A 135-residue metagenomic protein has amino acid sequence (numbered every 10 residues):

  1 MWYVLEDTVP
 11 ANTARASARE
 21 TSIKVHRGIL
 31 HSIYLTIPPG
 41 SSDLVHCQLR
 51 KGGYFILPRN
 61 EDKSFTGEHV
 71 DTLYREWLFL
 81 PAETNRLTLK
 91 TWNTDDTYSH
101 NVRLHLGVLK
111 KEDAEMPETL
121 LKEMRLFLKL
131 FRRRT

Functional and structural regions predicted by a protein language model:
M1-R27, Y34-T135: Beta-strand-centric surfaces of beta-sandwich/beta-rich domains
